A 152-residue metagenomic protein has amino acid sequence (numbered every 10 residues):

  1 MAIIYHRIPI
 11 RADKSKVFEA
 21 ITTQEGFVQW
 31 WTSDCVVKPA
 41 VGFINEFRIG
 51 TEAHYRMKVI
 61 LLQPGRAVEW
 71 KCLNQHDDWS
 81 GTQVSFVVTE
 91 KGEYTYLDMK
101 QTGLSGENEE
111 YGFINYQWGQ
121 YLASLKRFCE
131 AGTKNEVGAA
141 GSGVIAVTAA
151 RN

Functional and structural regions predicted by a protein language model:
M1-V36, R151-N152: Hydrophobic ligand-binding cavity/cleft-lining segments
D13, E46-F47, F113: Alpha-helical scaffold segments that form or flank carboxylate-/histidine-based iron centers
V17-F18, F27, N45, V59 (+4 more regions): Hydrophobic pocket/interface hotspot
T22-T23, P64, A123, E130: Residues at helix-coil transition
Q29-W30, P39, E136-A139: Short, hydrophobic secondary-structure boundary micro-motifs
V36, E46, T51-S105: Hydrophobic-ligand binding "helix-grip"
G103-N152: A conserved amphipathic terminal alpha-helix motif
